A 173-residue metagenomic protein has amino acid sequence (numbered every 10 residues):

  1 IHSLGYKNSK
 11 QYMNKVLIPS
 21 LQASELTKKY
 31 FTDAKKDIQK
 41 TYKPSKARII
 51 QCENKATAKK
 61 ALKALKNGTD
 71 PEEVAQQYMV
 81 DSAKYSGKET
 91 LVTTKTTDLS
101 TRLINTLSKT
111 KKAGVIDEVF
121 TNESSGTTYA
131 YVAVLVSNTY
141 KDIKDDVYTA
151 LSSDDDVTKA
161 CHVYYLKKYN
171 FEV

Functional and structural regions predicted by a protein language model:
I1: Short, solvent-exposed interaction modules
L4-K55, K60-K63, Q76, D98-V173: PPIase-associated folding chaperone regions across multiple families
A61-I104: Peptidyl-prolyl cis-trans isomerase
